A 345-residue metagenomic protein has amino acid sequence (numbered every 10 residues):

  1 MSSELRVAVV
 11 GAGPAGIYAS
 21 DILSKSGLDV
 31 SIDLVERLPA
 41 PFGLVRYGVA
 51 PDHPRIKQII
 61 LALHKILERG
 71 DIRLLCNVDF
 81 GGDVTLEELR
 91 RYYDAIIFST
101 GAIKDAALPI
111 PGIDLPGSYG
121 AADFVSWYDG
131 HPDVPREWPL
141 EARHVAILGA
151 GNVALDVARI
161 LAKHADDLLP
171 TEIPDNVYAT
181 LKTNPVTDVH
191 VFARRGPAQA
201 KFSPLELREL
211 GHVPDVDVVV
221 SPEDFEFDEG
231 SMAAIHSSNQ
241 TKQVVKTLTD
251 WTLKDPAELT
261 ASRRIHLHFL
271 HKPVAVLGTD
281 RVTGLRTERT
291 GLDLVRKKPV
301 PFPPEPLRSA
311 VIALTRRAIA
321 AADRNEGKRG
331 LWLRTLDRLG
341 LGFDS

Functional and structural regions predicted by a protein language model:
M1-V10, I22-D33, G48-D52, V84-R91 (+8 more regions): Rossmann-like nucleotide/phosphate-binding core characteristic of flavoprotein oxidoreductases
S2-G13, E141-L148: Beta1/beta-strand and adjacent pyrophosphate-binding region of the FAD-binding site in flavoprotein oxidoreductases
P14-A15, V153: Hydrophobic/small residue at the entry helix of a nucleotide-binding pocket
V30-L34, R159-R308: Dinucleotide-binding/catalytic capping subdomain of oxidoreductase cores
P39-A95, A234-S237, T241-S262, H266: N-terminal Rossmann-like dinucleotide/flavin-binding domain of flavoprotein oxidoreductases that bind FAD/FMN
C76-V78, A122, F269-H271: Short loop/edge segments at beta-strand edges and connector loops that shape dinucleotide/nucleotide cofactor-binding
A95, S99-A106, G151-N152, S309 (+1 more regions): Glycine-/small-residue-rich beta->alpha transition segments that form the dinucleotide
D105-T183: Glycine-rich dinucleotide-binding loop and its adjacent helix/turn
